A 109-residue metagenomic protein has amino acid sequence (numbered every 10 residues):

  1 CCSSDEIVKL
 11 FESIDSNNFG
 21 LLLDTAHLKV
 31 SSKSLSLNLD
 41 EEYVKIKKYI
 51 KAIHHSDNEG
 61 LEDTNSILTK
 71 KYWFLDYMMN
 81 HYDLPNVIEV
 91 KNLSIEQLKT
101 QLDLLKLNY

Functional and structural regions predicted by a protein language model:
S4-Y109: Histidine-acidic metal/acid-base catalytic patches
